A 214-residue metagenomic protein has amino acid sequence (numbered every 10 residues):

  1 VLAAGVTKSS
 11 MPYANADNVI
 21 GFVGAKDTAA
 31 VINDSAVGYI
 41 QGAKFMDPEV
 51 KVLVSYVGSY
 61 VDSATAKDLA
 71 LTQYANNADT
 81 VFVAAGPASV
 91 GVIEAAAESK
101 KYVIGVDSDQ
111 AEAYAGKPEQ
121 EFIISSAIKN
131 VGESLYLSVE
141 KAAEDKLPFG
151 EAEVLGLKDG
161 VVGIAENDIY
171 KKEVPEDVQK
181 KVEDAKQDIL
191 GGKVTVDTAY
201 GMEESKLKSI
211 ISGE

Functional and structural regions predicted by a protein language model:
V1-E214: A residue-level marker of the well-folded mature domains of exported/periplasmic proteins
